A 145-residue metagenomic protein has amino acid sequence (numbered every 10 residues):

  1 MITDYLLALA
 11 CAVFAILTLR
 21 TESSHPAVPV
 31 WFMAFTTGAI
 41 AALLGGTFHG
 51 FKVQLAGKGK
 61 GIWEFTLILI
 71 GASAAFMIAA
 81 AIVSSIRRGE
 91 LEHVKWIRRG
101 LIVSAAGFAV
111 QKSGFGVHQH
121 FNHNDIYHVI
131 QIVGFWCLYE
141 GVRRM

Functional and structural regions predicted by a protein language model:
M1-G38, G45-L67, G71-M145: Polytopic alpha-helical membrane-helix bundles and their juxtamembrane interface segments in multi-pass membrane
